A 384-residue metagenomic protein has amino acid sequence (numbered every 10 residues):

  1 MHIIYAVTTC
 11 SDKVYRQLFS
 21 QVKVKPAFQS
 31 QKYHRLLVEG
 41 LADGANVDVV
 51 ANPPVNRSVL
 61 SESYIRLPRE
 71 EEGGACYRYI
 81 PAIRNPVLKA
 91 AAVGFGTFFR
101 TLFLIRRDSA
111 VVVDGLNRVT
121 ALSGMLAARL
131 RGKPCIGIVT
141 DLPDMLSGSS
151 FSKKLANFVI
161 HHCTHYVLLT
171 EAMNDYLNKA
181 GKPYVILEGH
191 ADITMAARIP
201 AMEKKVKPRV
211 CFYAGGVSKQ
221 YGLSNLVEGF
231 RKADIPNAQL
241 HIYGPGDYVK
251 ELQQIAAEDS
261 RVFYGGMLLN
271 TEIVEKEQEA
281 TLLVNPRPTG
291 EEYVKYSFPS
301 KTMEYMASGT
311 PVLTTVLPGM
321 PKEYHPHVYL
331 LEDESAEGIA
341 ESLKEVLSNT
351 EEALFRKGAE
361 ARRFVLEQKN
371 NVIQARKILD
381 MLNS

Functional and structural regions predicted by a protein language model:
M1-E62, H165, E228-A233, L317: N-terminal subdomain of nucleotide-sugar transferases
I4-A6, V167, E203-R231, H241: Conserved donor-binding/catalytic core segment of Leloir-type glycosyltransferases
Y33, D144, N157-I199: Donor nucleotide-sugar binding/catalytic pocket of nucleotide-sugar-dependent glycosyltransferases
H34-E39, F99-R106, V119-L122, L126-R131 (+2 more regions): Membrane-proximal helix-turn-helix segments that form the acceptor-binding/catalytic region of lipid-linked
G44, L187-E188, E351-N383: A charged, aromatic-enriched C-terminal amphipathic alpha-helix characteristic of glycosyltransferases across folds
K250-E277, L282: Nucleotide-activated donor-binding/catalytic signature segment of Leloir-type glycosyltransferases, i.e., the conserved
E277-K295, T310: Acidic donor-binding loop of glycosyltransferase active sites
V328-E337, E345-E351: Conserved acidic donor-binding segment of nucleotide-sugar-dependent glycosyltransferases
